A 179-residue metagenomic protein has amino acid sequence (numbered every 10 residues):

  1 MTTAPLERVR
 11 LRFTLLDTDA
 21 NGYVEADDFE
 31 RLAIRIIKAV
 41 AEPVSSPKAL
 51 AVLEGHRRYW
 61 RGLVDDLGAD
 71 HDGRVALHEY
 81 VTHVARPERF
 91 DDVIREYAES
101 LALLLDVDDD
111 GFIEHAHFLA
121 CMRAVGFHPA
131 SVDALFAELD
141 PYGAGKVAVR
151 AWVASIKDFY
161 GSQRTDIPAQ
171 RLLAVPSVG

Functional and structural regions predicted by a protein language model:
M1, K48-A49: Short, intrinsically disordered linker segments that flank or connect zinc-binding domains
M1, N21, A120, A124 (+1 more regions): Conserved aromatic-histidine-acidic binding/catalytic patches
M1-A4, E54-G55, D92-V93, V125-F127: Short helix-capping and inter-helix turn/linker motifs at the boundaries of alpha-helical repeat units
T2-A41: The feature marks the first
P5-N21, L50-D72, E96-D110, S131-R150 (+1 more regions): Primarily EF-hand calcium-binding motifs
E25-S46, R74-R89, F112-G126, A148-S162: Amphipathic regulatory helices of Ca2+-sensor modules
E79-L101, L135: A short, hydrophobic/aromatic-rich structural module that often spans a beta strand with its adjoining loop
D158-G179: Acidic/histidine-enriched, glycine/proline-rich intrinsically disordered or flexible terminal extensions
